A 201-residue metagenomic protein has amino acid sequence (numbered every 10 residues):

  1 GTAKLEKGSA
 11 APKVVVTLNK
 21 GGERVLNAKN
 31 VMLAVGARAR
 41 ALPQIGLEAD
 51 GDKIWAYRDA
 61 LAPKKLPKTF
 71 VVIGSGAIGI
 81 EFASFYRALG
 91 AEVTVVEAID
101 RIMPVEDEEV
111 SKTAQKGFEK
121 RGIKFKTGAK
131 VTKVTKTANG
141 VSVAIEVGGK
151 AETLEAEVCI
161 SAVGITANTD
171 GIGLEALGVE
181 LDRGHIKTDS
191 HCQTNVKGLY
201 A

Functional and structural regions predicted by a protein language model:
G1-K13, R40, T127-G140: A conserved short coil-to-beta-strand element within the FAD-binding core of flavoproteins
E6-K13, T17-K53: Glycine/serine-rich phosphate-binding loop and adjoining beta1-alpha1 elements at the start of nucleotide-handling
K20-N30, G149-V158, N195: Core beta-strand elements of the Rossmann-like FAD/NAD(P) dinucleotide-binding domain in flavoenzyme oxidoreductases
G36-A37, V147, I160, G164-I165: Short glycine-/small-residue-rich Rossmann-like dinucleotide-binding loops
A41-P43, I80-E81, Y86, N168-G171: Glycine/Thr-rich phosphate-binding loops of Rossmann-like dinucleotide-binding domains
E48-L66, T153-A201: FAD-site-proximal beta/loop scaffold in flavoenzymes
L61-A62, P67-V71, A77-K150: Rossmann-like dinucleotide-binding cores of NAD(P)H-dependent redox enzymes
